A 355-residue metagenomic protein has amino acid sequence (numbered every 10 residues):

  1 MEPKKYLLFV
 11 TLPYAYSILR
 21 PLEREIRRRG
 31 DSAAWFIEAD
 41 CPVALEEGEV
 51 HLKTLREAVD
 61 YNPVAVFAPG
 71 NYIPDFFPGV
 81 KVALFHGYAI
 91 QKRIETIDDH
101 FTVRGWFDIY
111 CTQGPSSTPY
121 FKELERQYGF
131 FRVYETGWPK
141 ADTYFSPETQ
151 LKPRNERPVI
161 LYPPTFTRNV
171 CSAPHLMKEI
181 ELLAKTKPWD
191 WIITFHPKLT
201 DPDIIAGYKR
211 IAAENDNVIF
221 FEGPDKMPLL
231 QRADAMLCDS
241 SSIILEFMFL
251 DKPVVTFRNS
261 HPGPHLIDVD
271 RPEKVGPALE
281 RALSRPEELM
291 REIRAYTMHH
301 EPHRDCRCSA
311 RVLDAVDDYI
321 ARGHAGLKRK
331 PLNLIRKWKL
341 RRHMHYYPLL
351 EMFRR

Functional and structural regions predicted by a protein language model:
L7-P147: Active-site and donor-binding regions of nucleotide-sugar-utilizing enzymes
A15-R27, P139-K209, R304, C308-A310: Conserved catalytic-core segment of nucleotide-activated headgroup transferases in glycan assembly
S32-P42, E46, K187-E222: Catalytic donor nucleotide-activated moiety binding site of glycosyltransferases and closely related
L45-R56, P78-H86, R210-I219, K252 (+1 more regions): Active-site regions of enzymes building and remodeling cell-envelope glycoconjugates
K53-D60, D201-M248: Donor nucleotide-activated moiety binding/catalytic core segment of transferases that use nucleotide-activated donors
N71-Y72, F77-F85, G223-L266: A donor-sugar binding/catalytic signature common to diverse glycosyltransferases and related nucleotide-sugar
R104, G129-F130, R210, S242-R304: Catalytic binding pocket for nucleotide-activated donors in carbohydrate/polymer assembly enzymes
L283-R355: C-terminal amphipathic helix plus adjacent low-complexity, charged tail appended to glycosyltransferase catalytic
